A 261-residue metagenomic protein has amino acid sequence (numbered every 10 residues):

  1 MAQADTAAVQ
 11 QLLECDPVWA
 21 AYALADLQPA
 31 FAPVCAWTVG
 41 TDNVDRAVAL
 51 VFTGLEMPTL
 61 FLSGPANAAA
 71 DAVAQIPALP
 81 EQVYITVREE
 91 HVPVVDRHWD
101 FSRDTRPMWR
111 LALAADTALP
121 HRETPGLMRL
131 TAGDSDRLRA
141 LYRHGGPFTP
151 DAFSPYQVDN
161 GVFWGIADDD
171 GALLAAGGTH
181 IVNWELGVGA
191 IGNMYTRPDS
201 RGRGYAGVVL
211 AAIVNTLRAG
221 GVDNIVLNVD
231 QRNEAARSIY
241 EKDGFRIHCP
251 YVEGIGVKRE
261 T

Functional and structural regions predicted by a protein language model:
M1-A21, P107-R110, A114-T149: Short amphipathic alpha-helix that is part of the acyltransferase structural core
Q11, P17-I76, G177-V188, G192: Conserved donor-binding loop and adjoining core beta-sheet/short helix segment in diverse acyl/aminoacyl transferases
P17-A36, R143-D169: Active-site rim helix/loop that mediates acceptor-substrate recognition in acyltransferases
F52-E123, G254: Acyl-donor-binding surface of acyltransferase catalytic domains
T53, A152-F163, A167-Y195: A conserved beta-strand-loop-helix scaffold within acyl/acetyltransferase catalytic domains
A66-P77, T196, G202-A219, N224 (+1 more regions): Conserved acetyl-CoA-binding loop-helix of GNAT-fold acetyltransferases
T86-V92, L227-R237, G254-E260: Conserved beta-strand-loop-alpha-helix junction that forms the acyl-donor binding cleft
V95-D96, Y240, F245: Conserved active-site tyrosine of GNAT-family acetyltransferases
